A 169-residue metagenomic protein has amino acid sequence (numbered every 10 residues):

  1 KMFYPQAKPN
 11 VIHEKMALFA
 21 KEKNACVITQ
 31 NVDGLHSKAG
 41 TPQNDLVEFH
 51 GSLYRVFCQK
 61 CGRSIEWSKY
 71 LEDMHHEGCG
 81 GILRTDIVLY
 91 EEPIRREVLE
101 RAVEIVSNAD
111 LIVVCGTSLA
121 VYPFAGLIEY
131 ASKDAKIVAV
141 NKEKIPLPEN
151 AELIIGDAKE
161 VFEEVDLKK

Functional and structural regions predicted by a protein language model:
K1-K169: Conserved catalytic alpha/beta core of Sir2/sirtuin-type deacylases, generalized to analogous enzyme cores that bind
